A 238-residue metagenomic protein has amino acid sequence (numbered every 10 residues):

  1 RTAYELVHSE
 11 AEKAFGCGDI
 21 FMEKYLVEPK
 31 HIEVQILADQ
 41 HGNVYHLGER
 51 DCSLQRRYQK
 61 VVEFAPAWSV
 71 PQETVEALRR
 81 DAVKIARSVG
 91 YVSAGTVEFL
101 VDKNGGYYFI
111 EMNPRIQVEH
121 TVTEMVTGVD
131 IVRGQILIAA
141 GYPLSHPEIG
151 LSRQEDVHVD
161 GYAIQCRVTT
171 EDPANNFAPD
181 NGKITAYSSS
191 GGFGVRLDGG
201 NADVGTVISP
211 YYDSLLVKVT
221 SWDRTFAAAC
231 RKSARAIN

Functional and structural regions predicted by a protein language model:
R1-N238: ATP-dependent carboxylate activation and anion-phosphoryl transfer catalytic cores that bind Mg-ATP to form
